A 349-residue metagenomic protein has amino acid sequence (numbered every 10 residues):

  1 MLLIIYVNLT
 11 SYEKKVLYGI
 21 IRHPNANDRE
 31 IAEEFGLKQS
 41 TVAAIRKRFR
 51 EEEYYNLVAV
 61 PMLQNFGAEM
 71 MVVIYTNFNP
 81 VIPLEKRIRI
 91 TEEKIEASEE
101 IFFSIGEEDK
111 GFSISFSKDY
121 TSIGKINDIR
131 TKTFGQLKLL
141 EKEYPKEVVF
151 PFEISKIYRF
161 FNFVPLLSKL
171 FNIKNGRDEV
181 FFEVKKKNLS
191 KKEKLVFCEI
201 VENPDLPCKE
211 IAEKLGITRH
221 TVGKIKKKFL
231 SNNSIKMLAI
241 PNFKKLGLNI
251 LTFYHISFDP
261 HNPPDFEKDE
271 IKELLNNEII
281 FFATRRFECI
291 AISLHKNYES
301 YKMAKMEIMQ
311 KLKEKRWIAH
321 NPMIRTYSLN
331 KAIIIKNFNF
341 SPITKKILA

Functional and structural regions predicted by a protein language model:
M1-A349: A compositional/biophysical signature of low hydrophobicity enriched in polar/charged and small residues
